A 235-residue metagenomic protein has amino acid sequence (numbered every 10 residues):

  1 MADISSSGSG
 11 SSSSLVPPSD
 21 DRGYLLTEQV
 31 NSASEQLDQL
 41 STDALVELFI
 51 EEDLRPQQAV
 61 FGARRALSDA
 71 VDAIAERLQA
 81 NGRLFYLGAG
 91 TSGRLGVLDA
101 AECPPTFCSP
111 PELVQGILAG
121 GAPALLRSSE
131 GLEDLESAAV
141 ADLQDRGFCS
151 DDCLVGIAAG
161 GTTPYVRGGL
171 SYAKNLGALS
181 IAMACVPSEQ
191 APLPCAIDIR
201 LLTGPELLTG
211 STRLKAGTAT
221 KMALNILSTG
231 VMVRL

Functional and structural regions predicted by a protein language model:
A2-A59: Cofactor-/ligand-binding subdomain signature composed of acidic, glycine-rich, tryptophan-containing flexible loops
L37-S41, A66, G131-A138: Short secondary-structure boundary/capping elements
L45, A70-A73, D142, G169: A ubiquitous structural signal for well-ordered alpha-helices
E52-G62, S128, C153-G156: Short, basic, glycine/proline-bearing loop/turn elements
G62-R77: A short, well-structured juxtamembrane/interface segment
Q79-A80, N175: Residues at the C-terminal ends
F85-L235: Glycine-rich phosphate-binding loops that contact phosphosugars or nucleotide phosphates
